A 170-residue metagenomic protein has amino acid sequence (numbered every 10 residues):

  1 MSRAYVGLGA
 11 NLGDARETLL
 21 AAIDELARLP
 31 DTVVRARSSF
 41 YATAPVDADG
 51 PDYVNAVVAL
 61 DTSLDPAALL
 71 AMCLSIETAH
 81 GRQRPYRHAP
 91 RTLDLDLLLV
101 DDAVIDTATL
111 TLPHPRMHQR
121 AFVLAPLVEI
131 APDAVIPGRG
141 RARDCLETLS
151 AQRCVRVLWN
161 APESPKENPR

Functional and structural regions predicted by a protein language model:
M1-V6: Extreme N-terminal starter segment of soluble prokaryotic enzymes
G7, A59-D61, V100: Short hydrophobic/aromatic beta-strand micro-patches that form the beta-sheet surface supporting nucleotide- or nucleic
L8-A10, T62, V128: Short, structured patches in soluble enzyme cores that scaffold and shape functional sites
G9-L12, V46: A short secondary-structure junction motif
N11, R37, P126: Residue-level signal for inorganic ion chemistry
D14-R16: Short N-terminal binding/cap micro-motifs at the start of the first secondary-structure element
A21, E25-D65: Short, surface-exposed acidic-centric catalytic microdomains
T43-V54, L64-R170: Flexible, gly/pro- and Lys/Arg-enriched active-site loops
